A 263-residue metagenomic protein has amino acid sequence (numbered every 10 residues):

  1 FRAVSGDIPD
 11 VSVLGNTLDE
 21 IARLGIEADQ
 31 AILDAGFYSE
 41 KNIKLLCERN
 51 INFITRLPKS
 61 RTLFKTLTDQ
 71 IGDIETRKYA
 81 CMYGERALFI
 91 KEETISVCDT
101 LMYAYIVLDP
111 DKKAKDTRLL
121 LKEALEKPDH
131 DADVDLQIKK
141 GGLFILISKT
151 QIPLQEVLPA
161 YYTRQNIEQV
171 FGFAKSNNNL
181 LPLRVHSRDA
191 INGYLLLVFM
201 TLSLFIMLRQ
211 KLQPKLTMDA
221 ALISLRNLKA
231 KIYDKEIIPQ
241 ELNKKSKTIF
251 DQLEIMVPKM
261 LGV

Functional and structural regions predicted by a protein language model:
F1-V263: Anion-binding and metal-coordination hotspots
